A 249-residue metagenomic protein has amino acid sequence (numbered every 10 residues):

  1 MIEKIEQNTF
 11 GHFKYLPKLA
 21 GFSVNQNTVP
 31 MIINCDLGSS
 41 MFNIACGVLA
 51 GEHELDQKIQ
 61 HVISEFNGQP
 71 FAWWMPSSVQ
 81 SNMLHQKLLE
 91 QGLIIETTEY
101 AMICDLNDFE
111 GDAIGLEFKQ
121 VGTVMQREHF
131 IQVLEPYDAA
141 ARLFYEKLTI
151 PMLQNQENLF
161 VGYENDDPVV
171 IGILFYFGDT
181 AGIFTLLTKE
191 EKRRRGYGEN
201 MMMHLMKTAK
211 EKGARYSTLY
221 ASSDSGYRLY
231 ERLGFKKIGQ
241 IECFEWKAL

Functional and structural regions predicted by a protein language model:
M1-G68, Q80-S81: N-terminal charged segments
Y15-S23, G68-F71, S78, E96 (+3 more regions): A short helix-loop-beta-strand connector motif used in the catalytic cores of GNAT acetyltransferases and, in some
H53-E117, V121-V124, F244-W246: Acyl-donor-binding surface of acyltransferase catalytic domains
L55-V62, T188, R194-K207, E211 (+1 more regions): Conserved acetyl-CoA-binding loop-helix of GNAT-fold acetyltransferases
N67-S77, A209-S222: Conserved GNAT acetyl-CoA-binding A-motif
L88, Y230, F235: Conserved active-site tyrosine of GNAT-family acetyltransferases
G122-V133: A short, well-structured alpha-helix characteristic of acyl/acetyltransferase catalytic modules
A141-E191: A conserved beta-strand-loop-helix scaffold within acyl/acetyltransferase catalytic domains
